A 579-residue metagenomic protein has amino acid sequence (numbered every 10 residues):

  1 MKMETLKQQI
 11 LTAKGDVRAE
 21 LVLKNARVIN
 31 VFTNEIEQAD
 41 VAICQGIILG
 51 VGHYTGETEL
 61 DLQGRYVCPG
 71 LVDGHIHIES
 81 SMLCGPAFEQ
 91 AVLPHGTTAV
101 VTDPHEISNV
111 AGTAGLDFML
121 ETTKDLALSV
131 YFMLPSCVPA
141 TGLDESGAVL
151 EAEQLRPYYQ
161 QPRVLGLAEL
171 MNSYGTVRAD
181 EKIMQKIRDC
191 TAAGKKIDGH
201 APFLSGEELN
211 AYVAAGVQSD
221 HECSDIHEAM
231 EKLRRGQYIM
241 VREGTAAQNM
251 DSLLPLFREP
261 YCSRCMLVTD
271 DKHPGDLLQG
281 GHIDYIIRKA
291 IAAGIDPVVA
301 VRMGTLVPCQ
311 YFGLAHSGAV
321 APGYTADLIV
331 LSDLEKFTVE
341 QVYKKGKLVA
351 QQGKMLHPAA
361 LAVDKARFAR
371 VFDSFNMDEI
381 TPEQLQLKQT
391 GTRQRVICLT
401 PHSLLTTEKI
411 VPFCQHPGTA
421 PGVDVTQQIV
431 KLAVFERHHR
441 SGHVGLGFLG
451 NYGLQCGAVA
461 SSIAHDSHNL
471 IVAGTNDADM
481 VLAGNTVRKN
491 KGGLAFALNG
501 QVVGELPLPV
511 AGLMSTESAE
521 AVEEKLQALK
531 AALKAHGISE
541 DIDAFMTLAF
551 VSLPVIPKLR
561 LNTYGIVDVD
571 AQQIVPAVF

Functional and structural regions predicted by a protein language model:
M1-A39, I43-C44, G52, L93-H95 (+2 more regions): Active-site microenvironment of metallo-dependent hydrolases
K2-T12, E89-G194, P260, V503-P507: Divalent-metal coordination cores built from histidine and acidic residues
V17-K24, Y54-T102: Replace "His-x-His-based motif
A26, G46, G64, H75 (+9 more regions): Divalent metal-coordination and catalytic microenvironments
D73-C84, P139-L150, Q218: Active-site mouth loops of central-metabolism enzymes
H77-E79, H105-I107, P135-A140, L170-S173 (+4 more regions): Active-site beta-loop-alpha junctions enriched in small/polar residues
A111-G115, T141-G147, R178-K182, E208-Y212 (+10 more regions): Short acidic, glycine/serine/threonine-rich loops at helix termini
V149-E169, G175-M240, A247-V268, L278-A292 (+1 more regions): Histidine/acidic residue-rich metal-binding segments in metalloenzymes
